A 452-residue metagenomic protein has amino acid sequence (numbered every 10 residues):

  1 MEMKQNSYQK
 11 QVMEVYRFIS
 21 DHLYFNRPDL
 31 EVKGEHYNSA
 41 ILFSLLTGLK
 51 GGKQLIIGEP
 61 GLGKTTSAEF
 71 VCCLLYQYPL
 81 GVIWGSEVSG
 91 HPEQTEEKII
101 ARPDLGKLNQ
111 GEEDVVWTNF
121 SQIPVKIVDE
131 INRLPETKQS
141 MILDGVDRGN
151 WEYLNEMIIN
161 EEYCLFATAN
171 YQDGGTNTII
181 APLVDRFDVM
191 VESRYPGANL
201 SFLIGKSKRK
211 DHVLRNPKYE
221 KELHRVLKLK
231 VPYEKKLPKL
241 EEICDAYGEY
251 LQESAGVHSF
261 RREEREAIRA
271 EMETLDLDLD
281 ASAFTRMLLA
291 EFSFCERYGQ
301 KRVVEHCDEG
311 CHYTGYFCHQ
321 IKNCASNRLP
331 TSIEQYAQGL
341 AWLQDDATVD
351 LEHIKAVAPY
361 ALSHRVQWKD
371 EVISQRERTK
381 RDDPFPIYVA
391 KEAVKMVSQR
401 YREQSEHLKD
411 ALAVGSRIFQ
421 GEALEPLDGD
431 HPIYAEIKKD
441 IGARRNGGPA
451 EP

Functional and structural regions predicted by a protein language model:
N6-P60: Pre-Walker A (pre-P-loop) alpha-helix and adjacent loop at the N terminus of AAA/AAA+ ATPase modules, a conserved
K33-S39, P217-D370: Basic, amphipathic alpha-helical bundle interface domains used for macromolecular binding and assembly
F43-T47, P103-K126: Conserved alpha-helical scaffold flanking the Walker A/P-loop in AAA+ ATPase domains
L46-G90: Walker A/P-loop
L46-L49, M141-W151: P-loop NTPase nucleotide-binding module
Q54, L74-Y78, G106-N109, V125-K126 (+3 more regions): Canonical AAA+ ATPase core
L55, P60-E69, F294-P452: C-terminal engagement/docking regions of AAA+ P-loop ATPases
S86-Q110: Conserved NTP-binding/hydrolysis module of P-loop NTPases
